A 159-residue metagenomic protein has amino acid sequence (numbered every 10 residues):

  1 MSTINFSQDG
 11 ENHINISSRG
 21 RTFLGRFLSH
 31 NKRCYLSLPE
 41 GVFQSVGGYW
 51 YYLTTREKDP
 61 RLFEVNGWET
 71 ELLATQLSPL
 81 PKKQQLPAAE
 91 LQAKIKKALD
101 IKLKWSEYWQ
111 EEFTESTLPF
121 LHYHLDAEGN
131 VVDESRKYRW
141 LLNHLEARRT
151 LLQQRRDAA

Functional and structural regions predicted by a protein language model:
M1-A159: Charged, low-complexity intrinsically disordered segments
